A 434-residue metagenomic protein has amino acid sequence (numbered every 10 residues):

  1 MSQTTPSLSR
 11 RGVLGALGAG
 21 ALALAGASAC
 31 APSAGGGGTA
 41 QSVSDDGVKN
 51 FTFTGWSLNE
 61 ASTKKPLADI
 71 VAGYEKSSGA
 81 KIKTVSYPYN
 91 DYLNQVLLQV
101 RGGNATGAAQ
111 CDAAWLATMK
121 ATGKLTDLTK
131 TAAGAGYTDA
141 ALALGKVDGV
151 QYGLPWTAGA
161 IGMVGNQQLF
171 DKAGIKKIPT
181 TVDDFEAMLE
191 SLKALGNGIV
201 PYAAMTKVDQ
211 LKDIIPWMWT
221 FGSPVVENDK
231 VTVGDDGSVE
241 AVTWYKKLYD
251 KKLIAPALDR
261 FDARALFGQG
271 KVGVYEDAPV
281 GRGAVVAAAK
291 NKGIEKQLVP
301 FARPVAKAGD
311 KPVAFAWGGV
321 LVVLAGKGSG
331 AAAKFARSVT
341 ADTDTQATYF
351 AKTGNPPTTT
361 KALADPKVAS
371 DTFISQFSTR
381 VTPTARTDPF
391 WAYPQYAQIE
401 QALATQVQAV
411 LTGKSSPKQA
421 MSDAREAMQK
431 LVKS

Functional and structural regions predicted by a protein language model:
S2-A117, V305-D310, A331, Q419 (+1 more regions): Conserved N-terminal structural module of periplasmic/extracytoplasmic solute-binding proteins
S2-Q3, D171, P383-S434: Conserved C-terminal helix/tail region of periplasmic/extracytoplasmic solute-binding proteins
D45, A113-G162, D213, E295-R303 (+2 more regions): Hinge/lid segment of periplasmic solute-binding proteins
W56, T243-G328: Extracytoplasmic/periplasmic substrate-binding proteins
L98-Q99, T106-G107, G134-F170, G309-A314 (+1 more regions): A structural signal for short loop-to-beta-strand junctions that line the ligand-binding cleft of periplasmic/secreted
A140, P300-A302, A351-A402, S434: Long, aromatic- and glycine/proline-rich binding clefts that accommodate carbohydrate-like moieties
Y152-P155, I161, D183-K230, V272: Extracytoplasmic/periplasmic solute-binding protein
L189-E190, K230-P256: Glycine-centered hinge/linker elements that transmit conformational signals in sensory and ligand-binding systems
